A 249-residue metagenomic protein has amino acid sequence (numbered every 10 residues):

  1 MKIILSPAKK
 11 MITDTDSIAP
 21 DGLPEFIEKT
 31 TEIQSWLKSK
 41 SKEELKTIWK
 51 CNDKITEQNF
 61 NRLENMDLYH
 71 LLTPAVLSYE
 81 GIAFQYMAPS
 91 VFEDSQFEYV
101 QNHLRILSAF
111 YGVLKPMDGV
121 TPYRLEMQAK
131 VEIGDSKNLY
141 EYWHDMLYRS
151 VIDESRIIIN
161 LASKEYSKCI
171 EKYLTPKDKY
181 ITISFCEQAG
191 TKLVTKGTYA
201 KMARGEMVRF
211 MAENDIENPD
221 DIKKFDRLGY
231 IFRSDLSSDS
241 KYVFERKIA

Functional and structural regions predicted by a protein language model:
K2-S6, I157-N160: Short hydrophobic beta-strand segments
I4-V91: Active-site helix-to-loop segments that bind/position phosphate- or nucleotide-bearing substrates and donors across
P89-D239, V243-A249: Internal, well-folded beta-alpha domain core
